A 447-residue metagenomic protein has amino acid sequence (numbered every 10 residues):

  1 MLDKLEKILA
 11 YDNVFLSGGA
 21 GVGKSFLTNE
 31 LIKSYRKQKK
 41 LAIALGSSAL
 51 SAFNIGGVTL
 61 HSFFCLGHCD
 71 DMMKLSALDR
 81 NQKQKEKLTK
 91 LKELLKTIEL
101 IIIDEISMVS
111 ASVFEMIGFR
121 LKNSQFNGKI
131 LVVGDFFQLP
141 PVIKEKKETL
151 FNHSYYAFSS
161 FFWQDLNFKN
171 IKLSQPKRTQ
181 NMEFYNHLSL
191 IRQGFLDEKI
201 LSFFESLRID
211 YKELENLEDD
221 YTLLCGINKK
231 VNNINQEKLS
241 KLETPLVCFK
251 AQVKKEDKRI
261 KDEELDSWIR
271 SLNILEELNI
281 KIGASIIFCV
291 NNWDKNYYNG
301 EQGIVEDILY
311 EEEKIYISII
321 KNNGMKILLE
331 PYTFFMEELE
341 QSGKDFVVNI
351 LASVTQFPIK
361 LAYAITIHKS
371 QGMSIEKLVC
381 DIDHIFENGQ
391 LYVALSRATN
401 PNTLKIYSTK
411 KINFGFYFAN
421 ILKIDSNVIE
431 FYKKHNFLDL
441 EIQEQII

Functional and structural regions predicted by a protein language model:
M1-I447: Conserved ATP-binding/catalytic motifs of P-loop helicase motor domains
